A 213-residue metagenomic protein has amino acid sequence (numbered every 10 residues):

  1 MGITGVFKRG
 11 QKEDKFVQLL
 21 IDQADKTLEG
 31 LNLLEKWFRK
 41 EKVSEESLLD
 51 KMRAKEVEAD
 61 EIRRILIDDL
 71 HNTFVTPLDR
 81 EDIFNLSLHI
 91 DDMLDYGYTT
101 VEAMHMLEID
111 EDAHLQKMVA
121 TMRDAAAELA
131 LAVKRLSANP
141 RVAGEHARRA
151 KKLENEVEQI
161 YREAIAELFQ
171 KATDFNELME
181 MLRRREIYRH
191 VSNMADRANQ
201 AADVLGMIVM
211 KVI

Functional and structural regions predicted by a protein language model:
M1-I213: Cytosolic, long alpha-helical scaffolding segments
